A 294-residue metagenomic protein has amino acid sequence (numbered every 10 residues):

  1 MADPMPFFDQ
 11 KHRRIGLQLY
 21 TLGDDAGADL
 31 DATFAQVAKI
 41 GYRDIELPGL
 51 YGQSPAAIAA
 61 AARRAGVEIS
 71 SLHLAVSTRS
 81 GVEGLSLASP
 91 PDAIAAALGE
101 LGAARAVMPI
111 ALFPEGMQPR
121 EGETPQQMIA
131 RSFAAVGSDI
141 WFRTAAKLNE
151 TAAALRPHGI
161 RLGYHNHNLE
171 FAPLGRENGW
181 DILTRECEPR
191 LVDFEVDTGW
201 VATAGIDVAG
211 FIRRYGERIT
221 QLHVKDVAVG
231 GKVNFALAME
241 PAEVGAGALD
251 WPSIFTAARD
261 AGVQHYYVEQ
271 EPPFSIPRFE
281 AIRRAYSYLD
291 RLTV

Functional and structural regions predicted by a protein language model:
M1-R105, I160, D193, E217 (+2 more regions): N-terminal pre-domain/capping segments
G23-A28, D44-A57, V76-S89, F113-M117 (+4 more regions): Acidic-and-aromatic substrate-binding clefts and catalytic sites of carbohydrate-active enzymes
G27, P114-E123, A228-N234: Short acidic/His/Gly/Ser-rich catalytic and metal-binding motifs that mark active-site loops of diverse hydrolases
D44, Y51, E83-F194, F279-E280: Active-site acidic/histidine proton-transfer and metal-coordination neighborhood in alpha/beta enzyme cores
R64, A153-A248, F255: Acidic/histidine-rich catalytic cores of soluble enzymes
Y267-E271: Short acidic/histidine-rich active-site segments
P272-V294: Aromatic-rich peripheral "rim/lid" segments of glycoside hydrolase catalytic domains that contact and position glycan
